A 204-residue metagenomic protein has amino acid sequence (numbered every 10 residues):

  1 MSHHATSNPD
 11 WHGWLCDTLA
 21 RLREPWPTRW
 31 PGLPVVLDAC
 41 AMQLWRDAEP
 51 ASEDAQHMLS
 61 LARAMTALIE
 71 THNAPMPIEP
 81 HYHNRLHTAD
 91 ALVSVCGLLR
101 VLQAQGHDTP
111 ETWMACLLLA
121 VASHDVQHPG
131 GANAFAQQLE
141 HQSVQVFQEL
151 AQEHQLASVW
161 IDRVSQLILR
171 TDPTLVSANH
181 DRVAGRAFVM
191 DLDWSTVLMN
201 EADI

Functional and structural regions predicted by a protein language model:
M1-P77: Non-catalytic interface/linker regions that flank or bridge core catalytic/transmembrane domains
P34-Q43, E79-C116, F147: Alpha-helical phosphate/pyrophosphate-handling elements in metalloenzyme active cores
A62-N73, L117-V121, V164-D172, L198-A202: Short alpha-helical scaffolding segments that buttress acidic/His motifs in well-ordered protein cores
A64-L92, V126-A132: Active-site flanking loop/helix segments enriched in acidic
A91, M114-G130, S143, Q166-D172: His-Asp-centered metal-binding catalytic motifs of divalent-metal-dependent phosphohydrolases/nucleases
L102-T109, N133-A134, E149-I161: Inter-helical turn/loop segments and adjacent helix faces that build the functional surface of alpha-helical bundle
N133-V146: Post-HEXXH active-site segment of zinc metalloproteases
Q155-I204: Histidine/acidic-rich helix-loop-helix segments that form or flank divalent-metal centers in metalloenzyme catalytic
